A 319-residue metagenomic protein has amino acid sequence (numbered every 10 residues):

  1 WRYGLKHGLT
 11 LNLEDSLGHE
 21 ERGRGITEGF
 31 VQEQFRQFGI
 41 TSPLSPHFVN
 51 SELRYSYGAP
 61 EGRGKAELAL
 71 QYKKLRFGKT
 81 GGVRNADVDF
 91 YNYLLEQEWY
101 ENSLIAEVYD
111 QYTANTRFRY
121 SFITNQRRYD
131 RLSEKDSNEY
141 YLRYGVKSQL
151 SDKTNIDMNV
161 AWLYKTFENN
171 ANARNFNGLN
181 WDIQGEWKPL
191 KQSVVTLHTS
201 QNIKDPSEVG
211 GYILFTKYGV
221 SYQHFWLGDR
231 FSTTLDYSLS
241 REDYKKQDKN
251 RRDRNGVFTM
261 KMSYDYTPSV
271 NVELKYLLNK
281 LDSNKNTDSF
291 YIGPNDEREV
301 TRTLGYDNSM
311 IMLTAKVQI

Functional and structural regions predicted by a protein language model:
W1-V83: Post-signal-peptide, soluble extracytosolic/periplasmic N-terminal scaffold domains of envelope/secretory systems
W1-Y3, Y55-A59, A106, D110 (+8 more regions): Residue-level signature of outer-membrane beta-barrel architecture
Y3-L5, L13-E21, A59-R63, L70-G78 (+6 more regions): Transmembrane beta-strands of outer-membrane beta-barrel pores
G4-L11, E61-L68, R76, Y112-Y120 (+4 more regions): Repeated loop/turn-to-beta-strand initiation elements of outer-membrane beta-barrel proteins
S16-G18, R24-F35, G82-Y91, D136-E139 (+4 more regions): Flexible, surface-exposed loop regions and adjacent strand-edge segments of Gram-negative outer-membrane beta-barrel
T41-H47, L94-Y100, L132-Y141, A171-G178 (+3 more regions): Replace "Gram-negative outer membrane beta-barrel proteins" with "bacterial and organellar outer membrane beta-barrel
H47-L53, N102-A106, F122-T124, Y140-Y144 (+6 more regions): Hydrophobic, lipid-facing positions within transmembrane beta-strands of outer-membrane proteins
T303-I319: Outer-membrane beta-barrel "beta-signal"
